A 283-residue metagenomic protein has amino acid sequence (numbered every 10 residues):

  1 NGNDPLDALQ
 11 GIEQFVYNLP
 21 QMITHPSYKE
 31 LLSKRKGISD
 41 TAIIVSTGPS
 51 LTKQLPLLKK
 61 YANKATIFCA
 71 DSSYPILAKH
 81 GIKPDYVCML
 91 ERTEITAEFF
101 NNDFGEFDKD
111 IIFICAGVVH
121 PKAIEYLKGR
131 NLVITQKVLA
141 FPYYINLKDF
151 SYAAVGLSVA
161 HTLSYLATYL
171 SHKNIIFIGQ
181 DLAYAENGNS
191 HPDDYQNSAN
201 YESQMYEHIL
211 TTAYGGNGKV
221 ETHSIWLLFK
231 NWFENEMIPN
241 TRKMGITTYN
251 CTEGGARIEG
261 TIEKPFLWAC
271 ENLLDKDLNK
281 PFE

Functional and structural regions predicted by a protein language model:
N1-A8, A78-K173, M237-T241: Acidic/Gly/His-enriched mid-domain segments of enzyme catalytic cores or analogous surface patches that mediate
N1-I44, P49-T66, K79, I95 (+4 more regions): N-terminal donor/sugar-recognition subdomains of glycan-related enzymes, prototypically the membrane-proximal stem
A42-S46, I67-C69, C88, I114 (+1 more regions): Structural motif
K60-A62, D85-Y86, D194: Glycine-rich, phosphate-binding/catalytic loops in enzymes
F68, S72, I76: Glycine-rich loop(s) and the adjacent beta-strand/alpha-helix scaffold that form part
S72, R92, Q180, E253: Short, ordered loop/turn segments at secondary-structure junctions
F141-I176, Q180-T252, E259-W268, N272: Long, C-terminal catalytic modules of enzymes
